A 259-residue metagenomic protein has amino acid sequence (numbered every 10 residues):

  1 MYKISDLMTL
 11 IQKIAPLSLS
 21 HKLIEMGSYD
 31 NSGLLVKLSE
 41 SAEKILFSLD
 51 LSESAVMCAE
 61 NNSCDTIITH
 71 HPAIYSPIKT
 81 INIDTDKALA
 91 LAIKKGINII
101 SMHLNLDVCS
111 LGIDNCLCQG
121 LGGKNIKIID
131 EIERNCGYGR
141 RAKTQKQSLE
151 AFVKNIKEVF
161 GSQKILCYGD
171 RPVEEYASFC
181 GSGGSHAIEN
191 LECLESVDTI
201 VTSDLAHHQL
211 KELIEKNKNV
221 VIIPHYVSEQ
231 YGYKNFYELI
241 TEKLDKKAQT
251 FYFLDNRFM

Functional and structural regions predicted by a protein language model:
M1-M259: Active-site catalytic microenvironments in core metabolic enzymes, especially phosphate/sugar-handling
